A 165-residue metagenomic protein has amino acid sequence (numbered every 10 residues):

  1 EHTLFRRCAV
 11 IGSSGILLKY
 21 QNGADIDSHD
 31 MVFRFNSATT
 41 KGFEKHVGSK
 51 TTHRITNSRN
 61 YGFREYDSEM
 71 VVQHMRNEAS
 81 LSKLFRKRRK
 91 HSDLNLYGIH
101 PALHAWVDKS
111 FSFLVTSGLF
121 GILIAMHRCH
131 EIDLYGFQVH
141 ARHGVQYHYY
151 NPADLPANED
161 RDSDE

Functional and structural regions predicted by a protein language model:
E1-E165: Metal-ion/cofactor- or nucleotide/acyl-coenzyme-handling active-site neighborhoods
